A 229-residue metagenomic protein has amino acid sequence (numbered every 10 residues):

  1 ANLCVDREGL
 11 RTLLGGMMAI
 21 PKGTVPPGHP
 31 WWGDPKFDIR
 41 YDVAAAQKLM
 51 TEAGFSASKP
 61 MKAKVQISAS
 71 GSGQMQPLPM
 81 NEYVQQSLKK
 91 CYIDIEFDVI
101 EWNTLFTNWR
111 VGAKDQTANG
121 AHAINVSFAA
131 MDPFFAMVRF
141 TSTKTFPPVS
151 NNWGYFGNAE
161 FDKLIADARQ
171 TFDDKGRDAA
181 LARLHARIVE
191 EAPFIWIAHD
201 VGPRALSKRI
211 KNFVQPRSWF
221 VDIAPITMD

Functional and structural regions predicted by a protein language model:
A1, V65, L88, W109 (+4 more regions): Hydrophobic, well-ordered secondary-structure elements that form the walls of internal hydrophobic environments
N2-Q86, K90-C91, Y155-E160, G176 (+1 more regions): Append "and occasionally in soluble cytosolic enzymes with long acidic Gly/Pro-rich linkers
C4, F140, R187: Conserved catalytic core of Hanks-type protein kinase domains
T12-G15, A53-S72, Q116-V126, T171-K208: Bilobed periplasmic-binding protein-like "clamshell/Venus-flytrap" ligand-binding domains
P27-G28, W102-N103, G202: Conserved beta-strand edge residues that scaffold enzyme active sites
P30-A45, F55-M61, R110-T117, V138-A166 (+2 more regions): Short, solvent-exposed loop/beta-turn-alpha elements that line the ligand-binding surface or hinge of extracytoplasmic
W32, G71-M75, T104-F106, A129-P133 (+1 more regions): Flexible loop/turn segments at secondary-structure boundaries
K89-F146, A180: Periplasmic binding protein-like
